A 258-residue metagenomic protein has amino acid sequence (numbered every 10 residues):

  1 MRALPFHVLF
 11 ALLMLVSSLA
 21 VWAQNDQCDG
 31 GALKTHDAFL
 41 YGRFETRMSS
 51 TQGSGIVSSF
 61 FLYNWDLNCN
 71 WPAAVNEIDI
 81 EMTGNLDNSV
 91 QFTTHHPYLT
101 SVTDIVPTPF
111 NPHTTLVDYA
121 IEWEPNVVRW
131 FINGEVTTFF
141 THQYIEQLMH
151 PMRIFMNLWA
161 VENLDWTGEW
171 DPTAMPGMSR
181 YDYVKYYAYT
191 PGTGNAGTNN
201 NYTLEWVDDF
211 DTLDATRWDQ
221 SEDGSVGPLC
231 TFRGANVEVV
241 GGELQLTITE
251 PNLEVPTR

Functional and structural regions predicted by a protein language model:
M1-L9: Bacterial N-terminal signal peptides that target proteins for export
F10-A11, V21: Cleavable N-terminal signal peptides
M14: Active-site-proximal or metal-binding-adjacent scaffold patches in catalytic folds
S17-S18: N-terminal signal peptide c-region/cleavage motif recognized by signal peptidases
Q24-R258: GH16 jelly-roll
